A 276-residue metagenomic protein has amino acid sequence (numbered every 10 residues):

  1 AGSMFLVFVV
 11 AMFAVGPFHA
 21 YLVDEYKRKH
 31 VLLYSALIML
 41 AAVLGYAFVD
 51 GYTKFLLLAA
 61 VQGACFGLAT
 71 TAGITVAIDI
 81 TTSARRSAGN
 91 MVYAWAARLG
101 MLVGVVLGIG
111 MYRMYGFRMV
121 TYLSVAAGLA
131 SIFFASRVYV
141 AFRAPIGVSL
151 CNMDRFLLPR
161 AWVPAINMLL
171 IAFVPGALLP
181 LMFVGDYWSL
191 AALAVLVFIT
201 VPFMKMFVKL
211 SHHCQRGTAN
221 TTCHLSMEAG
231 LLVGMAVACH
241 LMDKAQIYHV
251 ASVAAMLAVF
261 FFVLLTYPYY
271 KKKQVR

Functional and structural regions predicted by a protein language model:
V9-P17, M101-L102, L231-L232: Residue-level signature of mid-helix packing/kink "hotspots" within the transmembrane helices of 12-pass Major
A14-D50: Conserved MFS/SLC helix-loop-helix module at the cytosolic interface between two early adjacent transmembrane helices
L58-A97: Cytoplasmic helix-loop-helix junction between adjacent transmembrane helices in 12-TM secondary transporters
V92-S136: Helix-loop-helix hairpin linking two adjacent transmembrane segments in secondary transporters
R113-A126, H240-A258: A membrane-interface helix-boundary motif in multi-pass transporters
V125-A144, F261-Y269: C-terminal membrane-cytosol helix-exit motif in multi-pass small-molecule transporters
Y139-M168: Juxtamembrane intracellular "pre-TM" segments in multi-pass secondary transporters
W162-G185: Extracytoplasmic gate region of multi-pass secondary transporters
